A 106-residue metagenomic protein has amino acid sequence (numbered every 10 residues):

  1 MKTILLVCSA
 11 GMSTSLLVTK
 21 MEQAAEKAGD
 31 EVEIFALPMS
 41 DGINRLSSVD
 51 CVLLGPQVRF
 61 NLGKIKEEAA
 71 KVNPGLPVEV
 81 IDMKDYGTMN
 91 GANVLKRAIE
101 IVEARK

Functional and structural regions predicted by a protein language model:
K2-D41: Conserved active-site segments centered on acidic
K2-G11, G63-D85: P-loop/Walker A phosphate-binding loop and immediately adjacent motor/lid segment at beta-alpha junctions
L16, G63-I65, N90: Short glycine-/acidic-enriched loop or helix-start segments at secondary-structure transitions that form or flank
T19, Q23, E67, K96 (+1 more regions): Short, well-ordered alpha-helices that flank and scaffold nucleotide-derived cofactor binding pockets
G42-I43, N61-L62: Short, well-ordered alpha-helical microsegments
L46-C51: Short acidic/histidine-rich motifs immediately flanking catalytic phosphotransfer sites in two-component signaling
P56-Q57: Short secondary-structure boundary segments
L76-K106: Ser/Thr/Gly-rich flexible loops in soluble cytosolic domains mediating phosphotransfer, phosphorylation
